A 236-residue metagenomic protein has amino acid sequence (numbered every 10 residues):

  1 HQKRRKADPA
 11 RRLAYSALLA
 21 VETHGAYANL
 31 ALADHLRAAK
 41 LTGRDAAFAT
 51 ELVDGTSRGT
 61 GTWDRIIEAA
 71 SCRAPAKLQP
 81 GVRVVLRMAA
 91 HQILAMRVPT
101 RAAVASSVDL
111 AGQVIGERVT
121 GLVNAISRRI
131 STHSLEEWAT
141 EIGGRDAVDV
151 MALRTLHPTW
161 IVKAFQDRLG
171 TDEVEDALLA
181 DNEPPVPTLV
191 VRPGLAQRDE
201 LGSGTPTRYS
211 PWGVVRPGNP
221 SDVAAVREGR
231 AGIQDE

Functional and structural regions predicted by a protein language model:
H1-R227: Class I Rossmann-like S-adenosyl-L-methionine
E228-E236: Conserved SAM-binding loop and adjacent beta-strand
